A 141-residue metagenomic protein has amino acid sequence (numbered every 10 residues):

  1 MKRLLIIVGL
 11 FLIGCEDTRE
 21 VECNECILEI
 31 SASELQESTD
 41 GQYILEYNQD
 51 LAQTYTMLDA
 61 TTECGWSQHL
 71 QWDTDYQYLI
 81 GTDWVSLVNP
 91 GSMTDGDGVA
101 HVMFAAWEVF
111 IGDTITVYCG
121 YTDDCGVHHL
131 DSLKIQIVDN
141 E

Functional and structural regions predicted by a protein language model:
L4-I13: Sec-dependent N-terminal signal peptides
L12-G41: Bacterial Sec-dependent N-terminal signal peptides
Q36-G65: Solvent-exposed, low-complexity, repeat-rich "mucin-like" stalks and linkers
A60-T82, E108, S132-K134: Short, well-ordered beta-strand segments
T94-A100: Glycine-centered loop-to-beta-strand initiation motif
A100-V109: Short, hydrophobic beta-strand segments
E108-T116: Short glycine/proline/serine/threonine-rich loop/turn segments at secondary-structure transition edges
D113-T114, D124, S132: Coil residues (strongly favoring Ser/Thr
